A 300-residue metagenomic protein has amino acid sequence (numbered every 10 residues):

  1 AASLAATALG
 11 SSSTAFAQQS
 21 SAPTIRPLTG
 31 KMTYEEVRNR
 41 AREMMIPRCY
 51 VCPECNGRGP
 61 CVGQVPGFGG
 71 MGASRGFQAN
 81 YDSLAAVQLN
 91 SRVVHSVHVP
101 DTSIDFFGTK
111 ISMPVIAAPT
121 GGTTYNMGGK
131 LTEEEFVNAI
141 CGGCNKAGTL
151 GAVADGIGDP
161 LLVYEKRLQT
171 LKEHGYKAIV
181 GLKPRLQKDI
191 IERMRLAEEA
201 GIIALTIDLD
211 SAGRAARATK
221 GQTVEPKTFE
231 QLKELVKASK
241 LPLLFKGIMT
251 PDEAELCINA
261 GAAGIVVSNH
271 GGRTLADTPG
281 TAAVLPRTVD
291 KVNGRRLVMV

Functional and structural regions predicted by a protein language model:
A1-A17: N-terminal export signals
Q18-A22: Cleaved targeting-peptide boundary
R26-S112: An N-cap/entry alpha-helix motif that binds or orients negatively charged groups
F106-I157: Active-site cofactor/substrate anionic-group-binding motifs, chiefly glycine- and Lys/Arg-rich phosphate-binding loops
F107-K110, N145, T170-H174, A197-E199 (+2 more regions): Solvent-exposed alpha-helices and their adjacent loops that cap or buttress functional pockets in soluble metabolic
A118-E133, I179-K188, P242-M249: Active-site mouth loops of central-metabolism enzymes
E135-L186: A gly/proline- and charged-residue-enriched helix-loop-helix capping module
R185-V300: Alpha/beta enzyme core
